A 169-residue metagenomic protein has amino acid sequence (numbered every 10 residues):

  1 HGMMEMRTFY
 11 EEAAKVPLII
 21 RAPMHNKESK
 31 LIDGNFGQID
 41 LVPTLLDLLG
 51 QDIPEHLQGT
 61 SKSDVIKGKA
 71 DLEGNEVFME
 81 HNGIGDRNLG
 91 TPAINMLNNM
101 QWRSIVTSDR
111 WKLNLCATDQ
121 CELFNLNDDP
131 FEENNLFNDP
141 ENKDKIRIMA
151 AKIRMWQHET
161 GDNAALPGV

Functional and structural regions predicted by a protein language model:
H1-G37: Histidine-centered active-site microenvironments of extracellular/periplasmic hydrolases and transferases
M3, Q58, F78-N82, G161-V169: Short, solvent-exposed turn/loop segments enriched in Gly/Ser/Thr/Pro and often Arg
E5, N26-N35, L48-I53, E133-N142: Active-site rim elements
T8-F9, L18, L31, S61-D64 (+2 more regions): Conserved beta-strand positions that form and line the central face of beta-propeller blades
A13-A14, F36-P43, L57-T60, T118-C121 (+4 more regions): A structural signal for well-ordered alpha-helical segments within the folded catalytic domains of diverse enzymes
K15, L136-V169: Long, internal low-complexity/basic segments
L18-I19, L45, T107-P140, M149: A short aromatic-rich beta-strand->coil structural motif
I39-V42, D47-E122: C-terminal cap/loop subdomain of S1 sulfatases and analogous C-terminal strand-loop tails that border
